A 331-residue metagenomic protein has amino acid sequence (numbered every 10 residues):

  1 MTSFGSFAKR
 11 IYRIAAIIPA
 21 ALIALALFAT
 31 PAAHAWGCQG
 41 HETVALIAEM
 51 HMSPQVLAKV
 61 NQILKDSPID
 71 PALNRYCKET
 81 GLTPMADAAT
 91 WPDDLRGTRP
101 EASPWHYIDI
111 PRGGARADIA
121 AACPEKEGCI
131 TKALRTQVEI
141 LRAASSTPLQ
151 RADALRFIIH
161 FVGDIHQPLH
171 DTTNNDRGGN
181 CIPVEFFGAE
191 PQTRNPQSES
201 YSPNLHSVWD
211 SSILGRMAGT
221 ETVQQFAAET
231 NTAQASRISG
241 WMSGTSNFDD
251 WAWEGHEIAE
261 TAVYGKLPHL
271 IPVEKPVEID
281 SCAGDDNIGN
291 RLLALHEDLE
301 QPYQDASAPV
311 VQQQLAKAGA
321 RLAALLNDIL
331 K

Functional and structural regions predicted by a protein language model:
M1-R13: N-terminal secretory signal peptides that target proteins for export/translocation
F4-G5, A21, C38: Absolute N-terminal positional cue centered near the fourth residue
S6-A8, F28, N74, T90: Exposed boundary/loop context
R13-A16, A324: Sequence-pattern detector for short linear motifs and compositional/periodic biases rather than a specific fold
A15-F28: Bacterial N-terminal signal peptides
A29-A33: N-terminal type II signal-anchor transmembrane helix that functions as the membrane-insertion/stop-transfer segment
H34-F161, P168-K331: N-terminal, motif-rich segments that launch catalysis or mediate targeting to/interaction with membranes, typified by
